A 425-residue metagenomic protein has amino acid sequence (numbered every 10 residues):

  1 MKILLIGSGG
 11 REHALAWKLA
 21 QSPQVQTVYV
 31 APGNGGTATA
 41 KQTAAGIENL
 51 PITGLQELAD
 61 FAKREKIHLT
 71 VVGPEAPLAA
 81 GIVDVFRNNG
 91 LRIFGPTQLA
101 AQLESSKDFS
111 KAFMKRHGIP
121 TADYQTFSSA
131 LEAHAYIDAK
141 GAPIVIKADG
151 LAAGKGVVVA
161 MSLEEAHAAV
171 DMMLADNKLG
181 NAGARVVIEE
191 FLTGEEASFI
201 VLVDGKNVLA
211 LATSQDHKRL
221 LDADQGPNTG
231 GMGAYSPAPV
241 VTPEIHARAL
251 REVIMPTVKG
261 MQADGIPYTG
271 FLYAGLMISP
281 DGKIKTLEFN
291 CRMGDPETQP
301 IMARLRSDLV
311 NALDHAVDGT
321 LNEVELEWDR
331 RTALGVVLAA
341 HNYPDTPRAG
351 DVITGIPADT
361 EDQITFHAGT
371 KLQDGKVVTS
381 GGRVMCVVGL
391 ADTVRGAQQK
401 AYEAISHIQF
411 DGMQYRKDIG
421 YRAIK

Functional and structural regions predicted by a protein language model:
M1-Q98: ATP-binding N-terminal substructure of ATP-dependent carboxylate-amine bond-forming enzymes
L4-L5, L103-R185, Q215, P239-M255: Active-site nucleotide/adenylate-binding loops and adjacent lid/helix of ATP-dependent enzymes
Q21-P23, A38-T39, F94, R116-G118 (+12 more regions): Solvent-exposed alpha-helices and their adjacent loops that cap or buttress functional pockets in soluble metabolic
A160-T298: Internal nucleotide-binding/catalytic subdomain
E165-A168, P344-P347, D392-Q399: Short, conserved charged micro-motifs
L250-L272, N290-D362, L372-Q373: Active-site "cap" helix and flanking loop/linker of ATP-utilizing ligase/carboxylase catalytic domains
T370-D374, T379-K425: Generic C-terminus detector
